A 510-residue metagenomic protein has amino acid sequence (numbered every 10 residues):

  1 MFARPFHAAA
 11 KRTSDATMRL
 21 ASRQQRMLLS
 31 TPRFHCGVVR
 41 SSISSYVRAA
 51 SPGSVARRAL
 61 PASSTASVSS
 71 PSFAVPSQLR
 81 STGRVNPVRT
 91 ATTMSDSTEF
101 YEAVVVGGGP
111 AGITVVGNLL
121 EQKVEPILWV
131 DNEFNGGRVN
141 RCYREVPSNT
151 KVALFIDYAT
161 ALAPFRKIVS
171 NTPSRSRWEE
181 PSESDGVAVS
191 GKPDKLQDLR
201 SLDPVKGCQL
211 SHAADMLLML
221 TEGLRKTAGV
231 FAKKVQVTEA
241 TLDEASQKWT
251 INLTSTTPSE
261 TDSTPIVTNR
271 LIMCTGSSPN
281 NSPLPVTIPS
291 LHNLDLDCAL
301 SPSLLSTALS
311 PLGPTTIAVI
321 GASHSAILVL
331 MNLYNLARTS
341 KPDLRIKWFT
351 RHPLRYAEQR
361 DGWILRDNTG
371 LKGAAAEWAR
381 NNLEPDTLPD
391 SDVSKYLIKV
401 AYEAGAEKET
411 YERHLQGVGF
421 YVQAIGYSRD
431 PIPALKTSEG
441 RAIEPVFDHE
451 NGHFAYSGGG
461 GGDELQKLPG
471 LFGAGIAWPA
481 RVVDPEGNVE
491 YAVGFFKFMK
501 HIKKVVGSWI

Functional and structural regions predicted by a protein language model:
M1-D96: N-terminal mitochondrial targeting presequence
Q24, P32-R33, S64, S77 (+6 more regions): Generic low-complexity, intrinsically disordered sequence content enriched in small uncharged/hydrophobic residues
V39, A66, S148-K151, Y158 (+2 more regions): Short linear sequence motifs
P76-L79, G83-G136, S182-I320, H324-I510: Flavin (primarily FAD) cofactor-binding/catalytic cores of flavoenzymes
N118-V187, H352: N-terminal FAD cofactor-binding segment of flavoenzymes
